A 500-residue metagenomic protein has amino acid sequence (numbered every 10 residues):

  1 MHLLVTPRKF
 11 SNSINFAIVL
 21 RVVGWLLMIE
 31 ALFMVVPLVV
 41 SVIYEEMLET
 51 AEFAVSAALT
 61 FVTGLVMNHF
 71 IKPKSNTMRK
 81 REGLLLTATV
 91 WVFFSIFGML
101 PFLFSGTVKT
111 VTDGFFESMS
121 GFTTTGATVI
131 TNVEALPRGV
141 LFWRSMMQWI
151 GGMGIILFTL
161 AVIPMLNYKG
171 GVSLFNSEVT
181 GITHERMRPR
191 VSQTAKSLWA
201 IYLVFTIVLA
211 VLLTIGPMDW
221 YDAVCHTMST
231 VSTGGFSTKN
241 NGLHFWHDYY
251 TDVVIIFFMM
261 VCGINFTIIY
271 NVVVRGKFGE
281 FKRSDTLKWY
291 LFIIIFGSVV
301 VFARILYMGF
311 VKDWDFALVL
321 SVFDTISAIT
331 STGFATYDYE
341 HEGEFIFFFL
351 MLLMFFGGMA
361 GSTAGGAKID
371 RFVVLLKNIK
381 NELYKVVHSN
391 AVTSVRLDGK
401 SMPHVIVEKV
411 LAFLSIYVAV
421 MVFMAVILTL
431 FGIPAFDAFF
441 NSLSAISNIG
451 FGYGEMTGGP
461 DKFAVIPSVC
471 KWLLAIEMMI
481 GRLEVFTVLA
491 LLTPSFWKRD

Functional and structural regions predicted by a protein language model:
M1-D500: Membrane-proximal intracellular helices of multi-pass ion channels
